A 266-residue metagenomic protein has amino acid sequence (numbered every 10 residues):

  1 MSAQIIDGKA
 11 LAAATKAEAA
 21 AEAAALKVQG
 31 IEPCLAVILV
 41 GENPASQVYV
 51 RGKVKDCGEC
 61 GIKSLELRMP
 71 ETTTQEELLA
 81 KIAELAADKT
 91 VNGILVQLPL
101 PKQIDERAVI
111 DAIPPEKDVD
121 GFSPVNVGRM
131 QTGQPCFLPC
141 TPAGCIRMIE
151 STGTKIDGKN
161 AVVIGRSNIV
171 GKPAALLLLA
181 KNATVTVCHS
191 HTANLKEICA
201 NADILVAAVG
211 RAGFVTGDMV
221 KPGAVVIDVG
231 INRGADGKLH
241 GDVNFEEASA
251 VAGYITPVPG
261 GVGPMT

Functional and structural regions predicted by a protein language model:
S2, T15-A21, A25, Q29-I31 (+3 more regions): Adenosine-phosphate binding glycine-rich loop
A25-L35, G41-E59: N-terminal glycine-rich anion-binding loops that anchor highly charged ligand groups
V40-V54, C136-V225, V229, G234 (+1 more regions): Glycine-rich phosphate/diphosphate-binding loop of Rossmann-like nucleotide-binding domains
C57-E71, V185-V187: Short beta-strand elements in bilobed, periplasmic/extracellular small-molecule ligand-binding domains
E77-K89: Short, well-structured alpha-helical segments in soluble
L95-I156: Anion-binding alpha/beta catalytic cores of soluble intermediary-metabolism enzymes, centered on
D105-V127, I227-M265: Rossmann-fold NAD(P)-binding glycine/threonine-rich loop
